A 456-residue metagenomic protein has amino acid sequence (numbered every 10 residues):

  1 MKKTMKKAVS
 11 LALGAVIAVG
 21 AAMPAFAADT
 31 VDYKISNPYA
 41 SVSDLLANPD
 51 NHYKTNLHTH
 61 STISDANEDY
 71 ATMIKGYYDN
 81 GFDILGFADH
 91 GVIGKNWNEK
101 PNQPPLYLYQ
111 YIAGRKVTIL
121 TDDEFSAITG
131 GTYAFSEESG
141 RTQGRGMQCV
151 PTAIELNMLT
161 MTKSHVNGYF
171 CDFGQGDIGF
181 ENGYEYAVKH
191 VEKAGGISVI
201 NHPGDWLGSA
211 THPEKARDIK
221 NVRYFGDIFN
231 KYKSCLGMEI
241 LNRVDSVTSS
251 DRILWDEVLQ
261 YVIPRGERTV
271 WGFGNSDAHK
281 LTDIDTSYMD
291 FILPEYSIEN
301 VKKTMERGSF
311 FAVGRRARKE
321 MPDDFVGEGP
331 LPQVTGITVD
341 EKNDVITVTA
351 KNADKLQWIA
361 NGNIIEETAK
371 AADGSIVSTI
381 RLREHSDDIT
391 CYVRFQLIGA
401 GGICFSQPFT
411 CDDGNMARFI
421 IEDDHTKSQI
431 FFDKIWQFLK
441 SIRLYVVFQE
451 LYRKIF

Functional and structural regions predicted by a protein language model:
M1-A12: Bacterial N-terminal signal peptides that target proteins for export
L13-A21: Hydrophobic core
M23-A27: Sec/Tat signal peptide C-region and signal peptidase I cleavage site
A28-N48, M73, V262-W271, S276-F456: C-terminal functional module detector
V31-H212, R243-L254, N275-A278, S406-F409: A metal-dependent hydrolase metal-coordination microenvironment
G81, K233-S234, C391, F405: Short loop/turn motifs at secondary-structure junctions
V150, E239, I292: Catalytic-core segments of hydrolase enzymes
D177-I284, N352-I365: Domain-core and long-helix interface of multi-subunit machines
